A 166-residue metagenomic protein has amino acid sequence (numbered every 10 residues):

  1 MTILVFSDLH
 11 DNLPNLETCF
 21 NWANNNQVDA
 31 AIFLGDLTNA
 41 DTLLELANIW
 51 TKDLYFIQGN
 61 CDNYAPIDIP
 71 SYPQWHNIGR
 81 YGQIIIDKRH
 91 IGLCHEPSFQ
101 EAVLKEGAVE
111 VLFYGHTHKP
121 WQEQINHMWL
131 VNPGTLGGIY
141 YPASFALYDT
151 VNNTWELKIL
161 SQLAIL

Functional and structural regions predicted by a protein language model:
M1-E45, I49, N63, I69 (+2 more regions): N-terminal active-site segment of His-dependent metallophosphoesterases
I3, A30, R89-I91, V111: Structural motif
D8, D36, G59, H95 (+2 more regions): Active-site glycine-centered loops adjacent to acidic/histidine catalytic or metal-binding residues that shape
E17-N21, D41-L44, N77-R80, P97-E101 (+2 more regions): A generic local structural motif
N24-Q27, W50, I85, L104-A108: Flexible, charged surface loops at secondary-structure boundaries
D41, D62, I86, A146 (+2 more regions): Metal-centered catalytic cores of metalloenzymes
T51-E96: Helix-adjacent hinge/juxtasegments
Y55, H90, P97-L160: Conserved beta-sheet core of the metallophosphoesterase superfamily
